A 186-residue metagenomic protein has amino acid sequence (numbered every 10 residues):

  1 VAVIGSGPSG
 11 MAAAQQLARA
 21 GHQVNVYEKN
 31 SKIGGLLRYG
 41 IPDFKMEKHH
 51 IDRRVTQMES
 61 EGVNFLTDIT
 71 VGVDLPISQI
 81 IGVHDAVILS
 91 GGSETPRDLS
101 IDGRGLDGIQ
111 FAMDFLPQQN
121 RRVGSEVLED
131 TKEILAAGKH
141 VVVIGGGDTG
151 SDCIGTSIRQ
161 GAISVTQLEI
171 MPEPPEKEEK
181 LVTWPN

Functional and structural regions predicted by a protein language model:
V1-N186: Residues forming the flavin
